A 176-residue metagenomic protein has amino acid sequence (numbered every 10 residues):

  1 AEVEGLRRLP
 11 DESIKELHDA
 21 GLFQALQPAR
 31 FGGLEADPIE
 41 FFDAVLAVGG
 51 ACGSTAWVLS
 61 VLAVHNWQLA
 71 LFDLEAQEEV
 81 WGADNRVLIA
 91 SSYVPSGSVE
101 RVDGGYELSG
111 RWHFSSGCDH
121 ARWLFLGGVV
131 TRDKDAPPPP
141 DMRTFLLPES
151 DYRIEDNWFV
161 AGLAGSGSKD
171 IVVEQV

Functional and structural regions predicted by a protein language model:
E2-R7, S54-A56: A glycine-/small-polar-enriched, mobile loop at the entrance of the PLP active site in fold-type I
D11-D19, F23-A121, R132, P137-P139: Glycine-rich flavin
A70, G127, E174: Short beta-strand-to-turn element immediately C-terminal to the catalytic PLP-Schiff-base lysine in fold type I
V87-I89, V160-A164: Short Gly/Pro-enriched turn/cap motifs at secondary-structure boundaries
S96-S98, W158-G162: Short Gly/Thr-rich strand-loop-strand
E100-V102, P148, E174: A structural detector for beta-sheet-dominated domains
R111-Y152, N157, G167: DPxDG-like acidic metal-binding loop motif
A164-V176: Internal glycine-rich alpha/beta core junctions
